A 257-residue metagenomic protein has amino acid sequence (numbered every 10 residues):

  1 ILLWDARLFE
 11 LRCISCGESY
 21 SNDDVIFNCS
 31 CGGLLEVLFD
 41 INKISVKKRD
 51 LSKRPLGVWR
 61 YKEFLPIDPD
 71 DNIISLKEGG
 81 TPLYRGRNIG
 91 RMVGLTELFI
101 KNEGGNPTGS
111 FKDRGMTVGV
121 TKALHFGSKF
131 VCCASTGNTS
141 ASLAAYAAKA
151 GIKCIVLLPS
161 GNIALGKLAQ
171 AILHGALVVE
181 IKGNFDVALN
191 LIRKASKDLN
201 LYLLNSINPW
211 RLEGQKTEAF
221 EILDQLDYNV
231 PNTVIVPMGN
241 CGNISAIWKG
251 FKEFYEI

Functional and structural regions predicted by a protein language model:
L2-I257: PLP-dependent amino-acid enzyme catalytic core
